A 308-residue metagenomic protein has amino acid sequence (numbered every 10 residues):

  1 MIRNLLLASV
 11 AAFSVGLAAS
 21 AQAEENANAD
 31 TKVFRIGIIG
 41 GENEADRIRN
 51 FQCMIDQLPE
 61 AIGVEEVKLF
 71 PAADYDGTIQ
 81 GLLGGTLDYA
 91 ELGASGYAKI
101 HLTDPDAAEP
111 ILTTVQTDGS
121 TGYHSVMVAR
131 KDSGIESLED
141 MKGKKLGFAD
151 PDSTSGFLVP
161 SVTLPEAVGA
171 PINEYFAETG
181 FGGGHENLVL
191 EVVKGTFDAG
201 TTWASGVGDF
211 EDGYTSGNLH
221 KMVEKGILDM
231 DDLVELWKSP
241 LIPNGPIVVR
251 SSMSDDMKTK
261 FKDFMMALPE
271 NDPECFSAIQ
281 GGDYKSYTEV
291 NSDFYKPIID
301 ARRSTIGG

Functional and structural regions predicted by a protein language model:
A8-G16: Bacterial N-terminal signal peptides
N26-A98: Extracytoplasmic small-molecule ligand-binding "clamshell" domains of the periplasmic binding protein/Venus flytrap
N28-I38, E42-C53, P59, N218 (+1 more regions): An extracytoplasmic/periplasmic, membrane-proximal ligand-sensing/linker region
I39-G41, H124-I135, W237-D255: A bilobed periplasmic-binding-protein/Venus flytrap-type ligand-binding module shared by bacterial periplasmic
G40, P71-Y75, G85-D104, T114 (+3 more regions): Beta->alpha turn/N-cap motifs
L82-L83, M141, V192-V193: Hydrophobic residues within well-ordered alpha-helices
A129-D150: Flexible hinge/capping segments at coil-to-helix
K145-G147, P151-S254: Pocket-lining segment of extracytoplasmic ligand-binding domains
